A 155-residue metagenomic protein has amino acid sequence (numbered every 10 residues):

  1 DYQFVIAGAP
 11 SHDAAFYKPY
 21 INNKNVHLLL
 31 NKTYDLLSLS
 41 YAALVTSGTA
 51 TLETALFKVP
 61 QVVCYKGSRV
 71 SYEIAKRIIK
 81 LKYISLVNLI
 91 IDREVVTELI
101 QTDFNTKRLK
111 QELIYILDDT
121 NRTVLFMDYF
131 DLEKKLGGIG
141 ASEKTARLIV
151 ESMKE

Functional and structural regions predicted by a protein language model:
D1-E155: Nucleotide-activated sugar donor-binding and catalytic core shared by glycosyltransferases and related lipid-linked
